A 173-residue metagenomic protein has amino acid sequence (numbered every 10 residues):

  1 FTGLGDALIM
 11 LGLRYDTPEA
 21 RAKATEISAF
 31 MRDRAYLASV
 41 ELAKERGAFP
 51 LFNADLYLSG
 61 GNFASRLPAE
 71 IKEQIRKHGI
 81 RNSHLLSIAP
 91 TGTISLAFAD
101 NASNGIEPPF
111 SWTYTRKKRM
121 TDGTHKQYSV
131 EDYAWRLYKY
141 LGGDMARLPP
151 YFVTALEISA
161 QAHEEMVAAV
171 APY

Functional and structural regions predicted by a protein language model:
F1-G12, P172-Y173: Core structural elements
T2-G3, A22, E26, F30-R34 (+3 more regions): Conserved active-site and cofactor/substrate-binding residues in soluble primary-metabolism enzymes
A7-I9, D16, L96, Q127: Short, electropositive, low-hydrophobicity segments enriched in small/polar residues
I9, L13-T25, R119, R147-T154: Glycine- and acidic
L13-T91: Internal maturation/activation junctions in enzymes
G61-N62, Q74-R81, L86-Y173: Catalytic alpha/beta core of large soluble enzyme barrels
